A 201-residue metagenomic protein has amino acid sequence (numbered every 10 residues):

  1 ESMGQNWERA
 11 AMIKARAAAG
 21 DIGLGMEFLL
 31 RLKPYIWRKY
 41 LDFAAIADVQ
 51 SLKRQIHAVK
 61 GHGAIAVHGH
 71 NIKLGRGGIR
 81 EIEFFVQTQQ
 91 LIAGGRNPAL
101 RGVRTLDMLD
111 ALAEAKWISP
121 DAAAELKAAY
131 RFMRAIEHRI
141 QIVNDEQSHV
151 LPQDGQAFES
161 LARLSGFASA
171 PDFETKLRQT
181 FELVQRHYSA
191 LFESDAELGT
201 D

Functional and structural regions predicted by a protein language model:
E1-D201: A nucleotide- and high-energy phosphate-metabolite-utilizing enzyme signature
